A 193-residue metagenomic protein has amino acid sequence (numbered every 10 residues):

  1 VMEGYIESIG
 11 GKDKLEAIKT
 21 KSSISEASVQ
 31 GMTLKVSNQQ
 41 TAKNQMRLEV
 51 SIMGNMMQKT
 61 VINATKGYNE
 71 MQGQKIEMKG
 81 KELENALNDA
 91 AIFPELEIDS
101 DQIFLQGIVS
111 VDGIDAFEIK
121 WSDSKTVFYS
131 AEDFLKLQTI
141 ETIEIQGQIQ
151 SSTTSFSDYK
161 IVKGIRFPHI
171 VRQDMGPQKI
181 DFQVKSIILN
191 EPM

Functional and structural regions predicted by a protein language model:
E3-Q74: N-terminal mature ectodomain segment of secretory-pathway/periplasmic proteins
E7, A64-K125, I143-Q150: Flexible, processing/modification-adjacent segments and terminal tails in exported/periplasmic/extracellular proteins
V29-G31, T41-A42, I52-G54, D112 (+3 more regions): A generic beta-sheet turn/junction motif
M32-K35, N55-K59, K75, T126 (+2 more regions): Short, mixed charged/polar active-site loops that provide acid/base catalysis or chelate metal/phosphate cofactors
Q40-A42, V61-I62, S110, Y129 (+1 more regions): Generic beta-strand structural signal
T41, Q58, T65, K75-I76 (+3 more regions): Catalytic loop of the DD-peptidase/beta-lactamase superfamily, centered on the K-T-G motif and neighboring
M53-M56, K75-E77, L135-K136, I145: Short, surface-exposed beta-strand-loop junctions and turns on beta-sheet-rich folds
I114-M193: Gly/Pro-enriched, hydrophobic low-complexity segments that function as extracytoplasmic propeptides/linkers
